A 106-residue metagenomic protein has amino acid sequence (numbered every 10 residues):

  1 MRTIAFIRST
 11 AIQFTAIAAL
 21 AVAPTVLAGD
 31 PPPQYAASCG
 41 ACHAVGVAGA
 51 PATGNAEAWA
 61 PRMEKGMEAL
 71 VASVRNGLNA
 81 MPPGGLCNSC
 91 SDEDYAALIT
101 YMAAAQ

Functional and structural regions predicted by a protein language model:
R2-T15: Bacterial N-terminal signal peptides that target proteins for export
A18-L20: Juxtamembrane segments at transmembrane-helix boundaries in multi-pass signal-transduction membrane proteins
A23-P24: N-terminal signal peptide c-region/cleavage motif recognized by signal peptidases
Q34: Flanking scaffold residues of small Cys/His-coordinated metal-binding clusters
S38-V45, L98: The canonical Cys-X-X-Cys-His
H43-A72: Gly/Gly-Pro-rich "capping" loops immediately C-terminal to redox-active cysteine motifs in periplasmic/lumenal
A52, S73-A96, M102-A105: Axial heme c-ligation environment in periplasmic c-type cytochrome domains
